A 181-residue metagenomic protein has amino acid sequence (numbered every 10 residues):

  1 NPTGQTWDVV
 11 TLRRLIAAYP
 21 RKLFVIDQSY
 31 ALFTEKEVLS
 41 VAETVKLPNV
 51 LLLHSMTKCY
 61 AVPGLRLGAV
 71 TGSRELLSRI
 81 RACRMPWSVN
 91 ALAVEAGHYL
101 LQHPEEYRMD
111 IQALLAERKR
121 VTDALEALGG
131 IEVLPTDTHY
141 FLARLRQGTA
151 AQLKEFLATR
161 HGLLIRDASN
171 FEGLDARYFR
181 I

Functional and structural regions predicted by a protein language model:
P2-F24, Q28-V62: Active-site pre-lysine segment of PLP-dependent enzymes
I26, H54, V89, I165-D167: Hydrophobic residues in well-ordered beta-strands that form the structural core
N49-A127, I131-L134: PLP-dependent aminotransferase class I/II
G64, D137, G173-D175: Short acidic/glycine-enriched loop/turn segments that link adjacent beta-strands
L114-L115, L125-H161: Conserved PLP-binding catalytic core of the aspartate aminotransferase-like
L142-G148, R160-I181: Conserved PLP-binding active-site segment of the aspartate aminotransferase-like
